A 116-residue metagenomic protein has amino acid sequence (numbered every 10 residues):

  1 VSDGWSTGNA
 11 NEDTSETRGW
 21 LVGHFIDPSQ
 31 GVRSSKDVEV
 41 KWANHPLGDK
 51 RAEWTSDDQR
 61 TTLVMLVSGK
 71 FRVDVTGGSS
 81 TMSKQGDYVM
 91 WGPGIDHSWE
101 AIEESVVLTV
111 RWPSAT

Functional and structural regions predicted by a protein language model:
V1-L47, A52-W54: A short, N-terminal "cap"/entry segment at the start of jelly-roll beta-barrel domains of the cupin/DSBH fold
A43, M90, E103-T116: A short hydrophobic beta-strand segment most commonly corresponding to one strand of the jelly-roll/cupin
A52-E53, V73-D74, W91, D96-I102: Short beta-strand His + acidic residue motifs that chelate non-heme Fe in jelly-roll/DSBH and cupin folds
S56-V73: Short, conserved beta-strand element in jelly-roll/cupin
Q59, S79, I95, E103-E104: A generic "binding-loop/recognition-motif" signal
G77-G94: Short acidic-glycine-tyrosine-enriched beta hairpin
